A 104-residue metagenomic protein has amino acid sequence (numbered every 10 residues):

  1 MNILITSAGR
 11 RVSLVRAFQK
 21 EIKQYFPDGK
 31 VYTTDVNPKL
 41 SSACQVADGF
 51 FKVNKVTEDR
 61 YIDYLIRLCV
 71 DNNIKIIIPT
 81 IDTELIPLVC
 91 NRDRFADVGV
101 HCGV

Functional and structural regions predicted by a protein language model:
M1-G103: ATP-binding N-terminal substructure of ATP-dependent carboxylate-amine bond-forming enzymes
